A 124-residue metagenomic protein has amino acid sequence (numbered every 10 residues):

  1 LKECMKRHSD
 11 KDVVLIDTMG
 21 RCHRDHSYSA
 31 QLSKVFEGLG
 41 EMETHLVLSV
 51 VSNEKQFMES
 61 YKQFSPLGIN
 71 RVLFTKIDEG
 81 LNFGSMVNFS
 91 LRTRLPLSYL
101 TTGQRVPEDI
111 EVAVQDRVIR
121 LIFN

Functional and structural regions predicted by a protein language model:
L1-Y28, L39: Switch II (G3) loop of P-loop NTPases
D10, S27-V51: Inter-motif core of Ras-like GTPase G domains
D12-I16, S65-I69, V118-N124: A polyampholytic, Gly/Pro-enriched intrinsically disordered region
L15, E41-L48, S65-G80, G84-T102 (+1 more regions): Conserved beta-strand/loop subsegment of P-loop NTPase cores
H23-Q31, Q56-M58, N82-S85: Conserved ATPase-coupling elements of RecA-like P-loop NTPase cores
S98, T102-N124: Conserved phosphate-handling catalytic cores of large alpha/beta enzymes
